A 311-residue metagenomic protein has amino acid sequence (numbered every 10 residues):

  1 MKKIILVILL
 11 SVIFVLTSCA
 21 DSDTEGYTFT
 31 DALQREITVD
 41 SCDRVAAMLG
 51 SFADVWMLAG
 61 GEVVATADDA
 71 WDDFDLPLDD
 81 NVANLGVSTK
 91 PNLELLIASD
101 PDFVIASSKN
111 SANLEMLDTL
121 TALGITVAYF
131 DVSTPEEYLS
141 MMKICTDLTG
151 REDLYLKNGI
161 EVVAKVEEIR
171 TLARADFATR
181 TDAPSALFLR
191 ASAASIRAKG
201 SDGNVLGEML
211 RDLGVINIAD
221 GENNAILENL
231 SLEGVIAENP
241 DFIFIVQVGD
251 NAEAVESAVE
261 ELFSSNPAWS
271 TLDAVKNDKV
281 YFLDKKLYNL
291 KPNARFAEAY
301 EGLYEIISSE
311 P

Functional and structural regions predicted by a protein language model:
I4-I5, C19-S51, E152-L187, Q247 (+1 more regions): Bacterial Sec-exported substrate-binding components of ABC uptake systems
V7-V15: Bacterial N-terminal signal peptides
D31-A32, V82-E94, N223-L232: Short helix-initiation/N-cap motifs at beta->coil->alpha
M48-S99, F103-N110: A short, structured surface patch at a secondary-structure boundary
A70-D72, R197-L227: Alpha-helical, coiled-coil/dimerization segments enriched in small aliphatic residues
L93-A106, I125, L232-I245: Proline-aspartate-enriched helix->loop->beta-strand connector
A112-E115, A128-I144, A183-V205: Extracytoplasmic ligand-binding site segments that recognize negatively charged/polar headgroups
L139-L148, D153-L156, I160, F242-P311: Structured C-terminal subdomain patch of bacterial secreted/periplasmic proteins
